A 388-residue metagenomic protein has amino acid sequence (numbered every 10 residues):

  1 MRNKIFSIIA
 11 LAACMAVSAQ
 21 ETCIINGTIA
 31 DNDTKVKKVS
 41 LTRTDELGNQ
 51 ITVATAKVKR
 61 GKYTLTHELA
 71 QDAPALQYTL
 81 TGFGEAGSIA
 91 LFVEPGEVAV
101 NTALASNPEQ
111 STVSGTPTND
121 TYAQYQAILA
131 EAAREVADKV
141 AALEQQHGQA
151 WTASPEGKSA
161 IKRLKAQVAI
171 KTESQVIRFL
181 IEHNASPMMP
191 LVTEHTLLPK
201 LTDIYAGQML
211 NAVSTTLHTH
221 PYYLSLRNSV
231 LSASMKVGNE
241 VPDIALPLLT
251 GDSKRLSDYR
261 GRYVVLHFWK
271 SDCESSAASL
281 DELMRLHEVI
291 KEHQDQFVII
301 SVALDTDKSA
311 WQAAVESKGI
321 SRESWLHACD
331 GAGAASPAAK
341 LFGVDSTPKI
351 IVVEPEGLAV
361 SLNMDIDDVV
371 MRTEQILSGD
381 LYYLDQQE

Functional and structural regions predicted by a protein language model:
M1-G27: Bacterial Sec-dependent N-terminal signal peptides
A19-Q167: A non-transmembrane, solvent-exposed segment enriched in polar/low-complexity residues
A86, A99, K158, A166-V237 (+1 more regions): N-terminal targeting signals for export/organelle localization
Y222-L256, L326, R372-Y382: N-terminal "domain-start" segment that seeds a small globular fold
R260-Y263, F268-R285, T306: Conserved redox-active cysteine motifs that mediate thiol-disulfide chemistry, especially di-cysteine Cys-X(1-2)-Cys
V298-A303: Short beta-strand segments
Q312-P348: Short, internal strand/loop/helix patches that form the active-site neighborhood or redox-interaction surface
V352-E388: Thiol-/selenol-based redox modules, centered on thioredoxin-like and closely related oxidoreductase domains
